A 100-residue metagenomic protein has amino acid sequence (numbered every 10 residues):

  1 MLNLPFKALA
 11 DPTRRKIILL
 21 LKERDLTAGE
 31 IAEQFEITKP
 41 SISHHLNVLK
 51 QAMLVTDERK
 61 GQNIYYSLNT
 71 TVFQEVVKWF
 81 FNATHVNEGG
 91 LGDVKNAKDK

Functional and structural regions predicted by a protein language model:
M1, Q74-K100: Amphipathic alpha-helical dimerization/coiled-coil segments that flank or bridge DNA-binding/regulatory modules
R15-I17: Pre-recognition alpha-helix immediately N-terminal to the DNA-recognition helix within helix-turn-helix or winged-helix
L19, S43-N47, Q62: Base-recognition residues in the alpha-helical recognition helix of bacterial helix-turn-helix
E23-G29: Short capping segments at the starts of secondary-structure elements
T27, T38-S41: Helix-turn-helix DNA-binding motif, specifically the short coil turn and the N-cap/start of the second
E33, H44, K50-Q51: Alpha-helical residues within the helix-turn-helix
K50-K60, S67: Beta-hairpin "wing" of winged helix-turn-helix
